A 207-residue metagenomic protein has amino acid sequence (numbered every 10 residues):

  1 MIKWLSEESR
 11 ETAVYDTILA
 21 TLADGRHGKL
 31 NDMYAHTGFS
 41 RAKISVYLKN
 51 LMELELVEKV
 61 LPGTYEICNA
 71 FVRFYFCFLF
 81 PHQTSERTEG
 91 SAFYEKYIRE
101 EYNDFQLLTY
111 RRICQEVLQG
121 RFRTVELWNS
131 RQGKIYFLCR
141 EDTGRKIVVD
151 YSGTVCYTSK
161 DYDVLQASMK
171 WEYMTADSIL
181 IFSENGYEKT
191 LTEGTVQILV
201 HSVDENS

Functional and structural regions predicted by a protein language model:
M1-G133: Accessory nucleic acid-recognition modules appended to NTPase machines
R26-K29, E172-A176: Short, surface-exposed connector motifs at secondary-structure boundaries
L48, L61, E141, V149-G153 (+1 more regions): Active-site proximal loops enriched in glycine and acidic residues that flank catalytic Cys/His/Asp and coordinate
L79-H82, K160-V164, G194: Surface-exposed beta-strand edges and their flanking turn/coil or helix-capping segments
Q83-T84, G90-F93, E172-T175, V203-N206: Glycine-rich loops and low-complexity Gly/Arg-rich segments that provide flexible linkers or classic glycine-based
T109-K170, E188-T190, S207: Catalytic centers of nucleases
R145-V148, T175-I181: Hydrophobic beta-strand segments of well-ordered beta-sheets in folded domains
D177-S207: Domain-level recognition of nuclease-like catalytic cores that cleave nucleotide substrates
